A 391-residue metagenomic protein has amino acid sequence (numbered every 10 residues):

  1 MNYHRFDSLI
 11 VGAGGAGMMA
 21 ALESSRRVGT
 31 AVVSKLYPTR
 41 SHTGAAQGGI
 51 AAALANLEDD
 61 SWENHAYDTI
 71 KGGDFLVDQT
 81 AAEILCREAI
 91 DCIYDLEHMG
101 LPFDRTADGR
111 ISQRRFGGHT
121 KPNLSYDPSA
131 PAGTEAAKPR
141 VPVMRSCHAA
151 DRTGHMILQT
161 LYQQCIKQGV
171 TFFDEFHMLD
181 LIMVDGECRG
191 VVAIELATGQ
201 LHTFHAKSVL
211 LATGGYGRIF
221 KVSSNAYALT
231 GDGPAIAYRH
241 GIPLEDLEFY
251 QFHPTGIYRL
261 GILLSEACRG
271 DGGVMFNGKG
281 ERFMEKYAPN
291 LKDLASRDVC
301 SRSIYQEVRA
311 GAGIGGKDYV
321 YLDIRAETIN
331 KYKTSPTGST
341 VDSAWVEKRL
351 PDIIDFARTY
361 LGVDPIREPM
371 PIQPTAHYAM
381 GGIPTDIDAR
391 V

Functional and structural regions predicted by a protein language model:
S8-V32: N-terminal Rossmann-like FAD-binding beta1-loop-alpha1 element of flavoenzymes
I10, G14-G15, Y37, R152 (+1 more regions): Residue-level detector of alpha-helix initiation sites
S25-Q47, L57: Glycine-rich FAD pyrophosphate-binding loop
A52-L85: Glycine-rich active-site loop/strand segments that organize a redox cofactor
V77-I90, M144-Q163, F173, S223-G231 (+2 more regions): Short beta-strand to alpha-helix junction loop
E97-Q200, H205, A212, H253-Y258 (+1 more regions): Conserved redox-cofactor binding core of oxidoreductases
L179-C188, A193-I194, R349-V391: A glycine-rich dinucleotide-binding beta-alpha-beta segment and adjacent secondary-structure elements that constitute
I236, I242-V363, P371: An anion/pyrophosphate-binding glycine-rich loop and adjacent beta-alpha core in soluble alpha-beta enzymes
